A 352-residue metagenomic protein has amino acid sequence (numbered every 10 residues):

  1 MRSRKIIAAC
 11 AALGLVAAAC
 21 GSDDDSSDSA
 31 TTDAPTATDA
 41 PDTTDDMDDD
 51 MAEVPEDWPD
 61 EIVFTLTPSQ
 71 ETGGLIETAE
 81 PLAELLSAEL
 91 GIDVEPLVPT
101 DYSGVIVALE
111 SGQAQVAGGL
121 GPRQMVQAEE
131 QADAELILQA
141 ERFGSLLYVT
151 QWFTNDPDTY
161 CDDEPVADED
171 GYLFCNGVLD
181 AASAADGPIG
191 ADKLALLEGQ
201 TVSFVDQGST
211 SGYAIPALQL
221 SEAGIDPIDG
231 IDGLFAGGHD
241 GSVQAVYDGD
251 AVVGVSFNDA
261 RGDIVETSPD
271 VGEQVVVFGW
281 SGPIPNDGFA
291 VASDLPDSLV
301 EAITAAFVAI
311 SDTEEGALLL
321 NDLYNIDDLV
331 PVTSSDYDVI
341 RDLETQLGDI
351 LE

Functional and structural regions predicted by a protein language model:
V16-A19: C-terminal motif of bacterial Sec signal peptides marking the signal peptidase cleavage site
G21-D33, A37: Bacterial lipoprotein signal-peptidase II cleavage site
P55-L66, Q70-P81, V291-E352: An extracytoplasmic/periplasmic, membrane-proximal ligand-sensing/linker region
L97-V107, P122-R123, P227-Q244, P283: Short helix-initiation/N-cap motifs at beta->coil->alpha
S103-A117, E130-A132, A195, H239-D259: Short helices/loops that flank or line small-molecule/ion binding pockets
G121-A132, Q219-E222, A245-D248, V252-E273: A ligand-binding cleft/hinge motif common to bilobed small-molecule-binding domains
A134-G144, G230-D232, V265-P283: Short beta-strand->loop
A140-G208, A223: A conserved helix-loop-strand patch within extracytoplasmic ligand-binding domains of the periplasmic binding
